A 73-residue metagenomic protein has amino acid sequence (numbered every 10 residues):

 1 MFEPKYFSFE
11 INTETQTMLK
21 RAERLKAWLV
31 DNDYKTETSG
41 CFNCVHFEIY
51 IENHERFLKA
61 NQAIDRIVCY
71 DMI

Functional and structural regions predicted by a protein language model:
M1-T15: Short glycine-/aliphatic-rich beta-strand segments at the starts of folded cytosolic domains
P4-K5, N32, E48, V68: Intrinsically disordered, low-complexity segments enriched in small/polar residues
T15, E55, V68-M72: N-terminal regions of proteins, emphasizing targeting and processing segments when present
T17, A22-N61: Acidic, low-complexity, intrinsically disordered interaction modules
K35-S39, D65-I73: Conserved short beta-strand edge segments in small beta-sheet-based binding/regulatory domains
